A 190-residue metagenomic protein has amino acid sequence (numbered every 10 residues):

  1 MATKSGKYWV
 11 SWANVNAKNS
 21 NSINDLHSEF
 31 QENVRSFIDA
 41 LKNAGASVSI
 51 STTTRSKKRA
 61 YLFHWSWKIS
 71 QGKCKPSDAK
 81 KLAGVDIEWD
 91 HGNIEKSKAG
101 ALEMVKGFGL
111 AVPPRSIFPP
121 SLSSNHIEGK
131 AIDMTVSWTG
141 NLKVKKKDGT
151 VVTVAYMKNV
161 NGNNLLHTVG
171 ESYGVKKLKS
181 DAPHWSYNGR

Functional and structural regions predicted by a protein language model:
A2-K179, S186-R190: Cell-envelope/glycan interface and biosynthesis
